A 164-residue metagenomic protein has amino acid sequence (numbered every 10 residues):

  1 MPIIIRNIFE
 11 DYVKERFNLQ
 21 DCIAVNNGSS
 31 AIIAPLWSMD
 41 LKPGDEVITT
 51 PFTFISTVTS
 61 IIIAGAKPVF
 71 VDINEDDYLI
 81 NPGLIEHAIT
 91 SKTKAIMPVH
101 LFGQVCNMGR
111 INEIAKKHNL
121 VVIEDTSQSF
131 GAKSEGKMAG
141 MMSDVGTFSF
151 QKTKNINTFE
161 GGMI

Functional and structural regions predicted by a protein language model:
P2-R6, G28-I32, F54, Y78 (+2 more regions): Conserved donor sugar-nucleotide recognition element shared by glycan-biosynthetic enzymes
I3-E46, S60-I63, F70-D72, K137: Phosphate-binding glycine-rich loop
F17, K42, S91, G140-M141 (+1 more regions): Structured loop/turn residues at beta-strand edges in well-structured enzyme cores
W37-T126, K133: PLP-dependent aminotransferase-like
E124-T158: Conserved active-site segment immediately N-terminal to the catalytic lysine that forms the internal aldimine
G161-I164: Conserved RNP beta-strands of RNA recognition motif
